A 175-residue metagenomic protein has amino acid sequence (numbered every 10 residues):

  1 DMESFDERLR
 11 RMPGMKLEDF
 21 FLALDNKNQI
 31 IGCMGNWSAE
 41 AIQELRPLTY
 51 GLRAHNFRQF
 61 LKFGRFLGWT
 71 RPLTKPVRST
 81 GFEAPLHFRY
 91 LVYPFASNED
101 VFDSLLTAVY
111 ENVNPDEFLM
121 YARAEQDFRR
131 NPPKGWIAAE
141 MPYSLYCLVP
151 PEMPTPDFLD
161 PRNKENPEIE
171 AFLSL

Functional and structural regions predicted by a protein language model:
D1-D6, K27-I30, E165-L175: Short amphipathic alpha-helix that is part of the acyltransferase structural core
F5, L9, R129-P132: Generic structural signal of hydrophobic/aromatic residues within well-ordered alpha-helices of folded domains
R10, K16-A41, P47: Conserved beta-hairpin
M34-L175: Active-site/acyl-donor-binding loops of N-acyltransferases
